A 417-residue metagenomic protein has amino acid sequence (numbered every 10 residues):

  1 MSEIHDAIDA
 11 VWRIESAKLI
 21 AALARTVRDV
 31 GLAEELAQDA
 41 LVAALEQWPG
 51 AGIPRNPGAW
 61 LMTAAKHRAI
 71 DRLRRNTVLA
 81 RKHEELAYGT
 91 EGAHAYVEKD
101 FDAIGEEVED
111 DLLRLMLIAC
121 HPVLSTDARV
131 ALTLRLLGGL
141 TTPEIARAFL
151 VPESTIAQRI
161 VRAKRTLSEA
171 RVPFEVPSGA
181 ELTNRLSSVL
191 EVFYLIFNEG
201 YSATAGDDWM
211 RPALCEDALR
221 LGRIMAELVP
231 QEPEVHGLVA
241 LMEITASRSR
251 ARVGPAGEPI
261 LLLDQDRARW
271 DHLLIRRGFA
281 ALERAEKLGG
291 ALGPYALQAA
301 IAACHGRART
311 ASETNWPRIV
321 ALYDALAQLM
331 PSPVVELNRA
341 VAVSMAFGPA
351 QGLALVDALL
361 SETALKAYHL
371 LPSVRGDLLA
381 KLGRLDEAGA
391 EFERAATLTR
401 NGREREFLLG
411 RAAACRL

Functional and structural regions predicted by a protein language model:
M1-A21, G31-E34, T183-E191, L195: A short, charge-rich alpha-helical start-of-domain segment used by transcription regulators
V11-V30, A43-Q47, L117-H121, S202-A205 (+1 more regions): Amphipathic, Lys/Arg- and hydrophobic-enriched alpha-helical face
L23, A33-A44, A64, A163 (+1 more regions): Short, small-hydrophobic-rich alpha-helical interface motif
L41-L45, R55-N76, A80-E84, K164: Σ70-family region 2.3-2.4 aromatic/basic alpha-helix that recognizes the −10 promoter and nucleates DNA melting
N76, E84-D127, R135-T142, V151-D324: Amphipathic helix-loop-helix modules that constitute alpha-helical solenoid scaffolds
L190-E191, G237, L241-I244, I301 (+5 more regions): TPR/TPR-like alpha-solenoid signature
